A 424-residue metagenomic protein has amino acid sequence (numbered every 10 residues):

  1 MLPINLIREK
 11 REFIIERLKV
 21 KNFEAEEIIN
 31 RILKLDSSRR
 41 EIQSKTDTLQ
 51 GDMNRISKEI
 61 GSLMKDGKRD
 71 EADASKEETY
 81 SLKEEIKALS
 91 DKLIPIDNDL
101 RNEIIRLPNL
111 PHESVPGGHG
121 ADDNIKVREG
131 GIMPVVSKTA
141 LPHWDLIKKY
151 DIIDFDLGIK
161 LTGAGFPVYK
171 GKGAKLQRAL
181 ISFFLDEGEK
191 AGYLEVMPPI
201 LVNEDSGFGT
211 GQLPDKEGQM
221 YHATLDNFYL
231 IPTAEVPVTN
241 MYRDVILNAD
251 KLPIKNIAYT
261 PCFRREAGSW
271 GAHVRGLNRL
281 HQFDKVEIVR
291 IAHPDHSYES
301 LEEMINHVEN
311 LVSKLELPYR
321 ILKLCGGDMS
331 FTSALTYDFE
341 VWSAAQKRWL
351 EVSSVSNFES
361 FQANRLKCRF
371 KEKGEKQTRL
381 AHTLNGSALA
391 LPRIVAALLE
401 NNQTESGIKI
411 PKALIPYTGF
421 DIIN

Functional and structural regions predicted by a protein language model:
M1-P134, I152, D156: N-terminal alpha-helical targeting/anchoring segments
E26, G130-N424: TRNA-recognition modules of translation machinery and tRNA-sensing kinases, especially anticodon-binding
